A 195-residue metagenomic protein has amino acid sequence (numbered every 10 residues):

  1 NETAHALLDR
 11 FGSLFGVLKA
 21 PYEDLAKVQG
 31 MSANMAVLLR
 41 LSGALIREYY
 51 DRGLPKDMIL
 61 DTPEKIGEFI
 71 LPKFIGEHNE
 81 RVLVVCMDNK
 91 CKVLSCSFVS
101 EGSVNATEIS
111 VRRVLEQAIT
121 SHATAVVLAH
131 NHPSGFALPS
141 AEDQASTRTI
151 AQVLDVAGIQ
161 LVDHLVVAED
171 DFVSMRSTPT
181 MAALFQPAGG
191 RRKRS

Functional and structural regions predicted by a protein language model:
L7-L8, S13-V28: A short amphipathic alpha-helix within small helical-bundle interaction modules
M35-L45, N79: Structured, non-catalytic alpha/beta "coupling" segments that mediate domain-domain communication and provide generic
I46-G67: Long, charged amphipathic helices and adjacent flexible linkers at domain junctions
I70-S121, A125: Histidine/lysine/aspartate-rich catalytic loop segments that bind and position anionic ligands
S110-R112, A141-T149: Charged helix-capping and loop-helix junction motifs
T124-S134: Short acidic, glycine-rich surface-loop motifs adjacent to enzyme active sites
R148-S195: Divalent-metal-activated hydrolytic enzyme cores
